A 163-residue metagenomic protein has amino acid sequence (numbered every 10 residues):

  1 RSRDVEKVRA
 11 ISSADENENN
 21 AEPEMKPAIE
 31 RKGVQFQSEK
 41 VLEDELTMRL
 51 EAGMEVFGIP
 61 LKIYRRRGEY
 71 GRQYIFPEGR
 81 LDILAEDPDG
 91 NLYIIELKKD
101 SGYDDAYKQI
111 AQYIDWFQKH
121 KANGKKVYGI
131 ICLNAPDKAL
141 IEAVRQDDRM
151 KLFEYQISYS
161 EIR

Functional and structural regions predicted by a protein language model:
R1-R163: Charged, terminal alpha-helix-loop-beta segments that serve as non-catalytic nucleic-acid engagement and/or assembly
